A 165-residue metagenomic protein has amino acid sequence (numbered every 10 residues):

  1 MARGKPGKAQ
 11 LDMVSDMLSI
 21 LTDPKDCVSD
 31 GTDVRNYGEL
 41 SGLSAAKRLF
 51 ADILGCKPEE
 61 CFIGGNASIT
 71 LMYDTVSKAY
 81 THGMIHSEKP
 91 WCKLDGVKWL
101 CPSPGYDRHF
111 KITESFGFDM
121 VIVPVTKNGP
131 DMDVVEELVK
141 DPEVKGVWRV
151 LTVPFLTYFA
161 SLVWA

Functional and structural regions predicted by a protein language model:
A2-D30, K140: Conserved N-terminal helix/loop that builds the PLP phosphate-binding region of the aspartate aminotransferase-like
D26-C27, G31-A165: Conserved core of the PLP fold type I
